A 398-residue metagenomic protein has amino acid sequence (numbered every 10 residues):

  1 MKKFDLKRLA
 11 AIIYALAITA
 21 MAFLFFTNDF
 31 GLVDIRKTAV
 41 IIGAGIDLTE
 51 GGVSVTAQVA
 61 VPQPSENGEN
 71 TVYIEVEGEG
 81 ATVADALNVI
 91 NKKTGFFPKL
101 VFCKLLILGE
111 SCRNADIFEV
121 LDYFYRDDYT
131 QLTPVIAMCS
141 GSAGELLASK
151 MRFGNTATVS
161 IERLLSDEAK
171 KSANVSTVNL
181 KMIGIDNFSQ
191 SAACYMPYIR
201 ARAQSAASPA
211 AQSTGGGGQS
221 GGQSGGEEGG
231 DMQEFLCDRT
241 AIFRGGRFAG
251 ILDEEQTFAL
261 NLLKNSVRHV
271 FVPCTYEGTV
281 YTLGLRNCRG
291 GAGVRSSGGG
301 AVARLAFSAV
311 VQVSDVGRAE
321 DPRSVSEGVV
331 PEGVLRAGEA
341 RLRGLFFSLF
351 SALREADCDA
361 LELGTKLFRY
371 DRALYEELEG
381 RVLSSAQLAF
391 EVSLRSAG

Functional and structural regions predicted by a protein language model:
K2-G398: Membrane-proximal alpha-helical signals and transmembrane carboxylates
